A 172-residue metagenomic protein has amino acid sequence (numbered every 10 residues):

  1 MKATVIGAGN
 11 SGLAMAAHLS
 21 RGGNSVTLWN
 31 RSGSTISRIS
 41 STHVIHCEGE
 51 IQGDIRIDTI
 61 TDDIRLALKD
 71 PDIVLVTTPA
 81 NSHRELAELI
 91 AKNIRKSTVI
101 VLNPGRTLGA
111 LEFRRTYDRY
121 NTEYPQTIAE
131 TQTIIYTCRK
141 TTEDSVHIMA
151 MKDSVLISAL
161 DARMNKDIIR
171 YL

Functional and structural regions predicted by a protein language model:
M1-G49: NAD(P)+-binding Rossmann beta1-loop-alpha1 motif at the extreme N-terminus of oxidoreductases
G23, P71, R95-S97, P125 (+1 more regions): A general structural motif
S34-I39, L108-L111, D167: Short, charged/polar "capping" segments at the starts of alpha-helices and the immediately preceding loops
H43-I57, E123-P125: Short mixed-charge
I51-V101: Rossmann-like NAD(P)-binding element
A80-T142: Rossmann-like NAD(P)(H) cofactor-binding subdomain of soluble oxidoreductases
T142-L172: Internal alpha-helical scaffold of NAD(P)-dependent oxidoreductase catalytic cores
